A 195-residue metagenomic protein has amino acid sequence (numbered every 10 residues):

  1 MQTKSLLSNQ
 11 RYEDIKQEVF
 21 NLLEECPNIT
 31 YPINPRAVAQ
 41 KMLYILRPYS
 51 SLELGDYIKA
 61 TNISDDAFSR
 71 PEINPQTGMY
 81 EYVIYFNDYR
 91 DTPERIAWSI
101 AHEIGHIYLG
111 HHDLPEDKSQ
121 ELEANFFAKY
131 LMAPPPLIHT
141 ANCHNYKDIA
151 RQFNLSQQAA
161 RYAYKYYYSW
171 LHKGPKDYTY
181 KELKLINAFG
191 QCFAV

Functional and structural regions predicted by a protein language model:
M1-V195: Active-site hotspot residues in diverse enzymes, especially metal/ion-binding acidic/histidine motifs
